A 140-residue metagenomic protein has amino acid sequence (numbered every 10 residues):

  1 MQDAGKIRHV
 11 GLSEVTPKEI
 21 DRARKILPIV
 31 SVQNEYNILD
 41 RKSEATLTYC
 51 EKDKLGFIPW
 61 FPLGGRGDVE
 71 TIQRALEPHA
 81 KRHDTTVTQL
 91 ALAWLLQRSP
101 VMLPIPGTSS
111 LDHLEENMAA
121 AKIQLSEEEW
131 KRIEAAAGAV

Functional and structural regions predicted by a protein language model:
M1-V140: Beta/alpha (TIM)-barrel catalytic core signal, keyed to glycine-rich beta->alpha loops juxtaposed to Asp/Glu that bind
